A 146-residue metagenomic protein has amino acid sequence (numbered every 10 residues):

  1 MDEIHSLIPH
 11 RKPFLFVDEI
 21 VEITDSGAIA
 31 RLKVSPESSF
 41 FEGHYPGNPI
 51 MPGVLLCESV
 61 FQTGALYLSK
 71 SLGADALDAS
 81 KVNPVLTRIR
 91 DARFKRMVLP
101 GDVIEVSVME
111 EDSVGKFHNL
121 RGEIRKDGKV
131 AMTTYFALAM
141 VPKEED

Functional and structural regions predicted by a protein language model:
M1-I4, D102-V106: Short Pro/Gly-enriched beta-strand edge/turn motifs at strand-loop
M1-R11, L77-S80: Short aromatic-glycine motifs in intrinsically disordered, low-complexity regions
H5, G47, F94-R96: Beta-strand-rich interaction surfaces with strong enrichment in secreted/lumenal proteins
K12-M51, L55-L56: Catalytic strand-loop segment that frames the active site of acyl-thioester-processing enzymes
D25, I29, M97-D102, M109-D146: HotDog/MaoC-like acyl-thioester-processing domains
M51, L55-C57, F61-K70: Active-site- and interface-proximal helix/loop "cap" or "latch" segments in soluble metabolic and energy-transducing
A65-E105, T133, L138-A139: Hydrophobic beta-strand-centered segment that forms part of the acyl-chain substrate-binding groove
